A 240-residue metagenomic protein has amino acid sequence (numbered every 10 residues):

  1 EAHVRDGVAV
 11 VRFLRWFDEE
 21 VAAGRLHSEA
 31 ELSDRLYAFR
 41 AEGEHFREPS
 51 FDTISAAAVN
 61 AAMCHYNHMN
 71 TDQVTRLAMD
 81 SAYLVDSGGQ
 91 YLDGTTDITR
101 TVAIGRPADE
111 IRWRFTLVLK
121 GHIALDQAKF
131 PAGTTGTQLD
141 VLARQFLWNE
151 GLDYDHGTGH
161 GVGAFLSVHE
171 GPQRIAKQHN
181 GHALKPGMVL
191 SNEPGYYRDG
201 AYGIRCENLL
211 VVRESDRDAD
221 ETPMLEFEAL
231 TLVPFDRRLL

Functional and structural regions predicted by a protein language model:
E1-L240: Active-site neighborhoods and metal-handling regions in enzymes and metal-associated proteins
